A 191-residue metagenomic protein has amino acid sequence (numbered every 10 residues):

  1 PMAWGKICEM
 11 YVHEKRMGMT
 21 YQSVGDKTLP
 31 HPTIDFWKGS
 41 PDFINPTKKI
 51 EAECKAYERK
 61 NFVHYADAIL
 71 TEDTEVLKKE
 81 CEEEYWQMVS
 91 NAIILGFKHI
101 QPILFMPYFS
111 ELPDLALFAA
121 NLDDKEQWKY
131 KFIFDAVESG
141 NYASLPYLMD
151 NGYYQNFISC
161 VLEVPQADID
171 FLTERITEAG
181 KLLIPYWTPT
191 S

Functional and structural regions predicted by a protein language model:
P1-S191: Accessory terminal regions of nucleic-acid processing enzymes
